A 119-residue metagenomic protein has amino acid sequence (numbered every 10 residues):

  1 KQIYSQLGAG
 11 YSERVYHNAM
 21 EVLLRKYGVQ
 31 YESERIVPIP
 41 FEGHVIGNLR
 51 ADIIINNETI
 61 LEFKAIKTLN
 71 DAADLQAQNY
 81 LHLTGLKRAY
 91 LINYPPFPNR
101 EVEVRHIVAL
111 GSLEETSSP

Functional and structural regions predicted by a protein language model:
K1-L7: Interdomain/boundary linker segments immediately adjacent to catalytic/signaling cores
G8, Y31, A51-L69, Y80: Conserved catalytic cores of phosphodiester-cleaving nucleases, focusing on short active-site segments
A9-E13, H17, E21: Nuclease catalytic cores
N18, N48, I54-I55, L110: N-terminal, polar/charged subdomain of small-to-medium soluble alpha/beta proteins
E21, Y27-G43: A short acidic/basic microdomain associated with nuclease active sites
I46-G47, A73: Short solvent-exposed loop/turn micro-motifs enriched in small/polar/acidic residues
K64-T116: Nucleic-acid nuclease catalytic cores
